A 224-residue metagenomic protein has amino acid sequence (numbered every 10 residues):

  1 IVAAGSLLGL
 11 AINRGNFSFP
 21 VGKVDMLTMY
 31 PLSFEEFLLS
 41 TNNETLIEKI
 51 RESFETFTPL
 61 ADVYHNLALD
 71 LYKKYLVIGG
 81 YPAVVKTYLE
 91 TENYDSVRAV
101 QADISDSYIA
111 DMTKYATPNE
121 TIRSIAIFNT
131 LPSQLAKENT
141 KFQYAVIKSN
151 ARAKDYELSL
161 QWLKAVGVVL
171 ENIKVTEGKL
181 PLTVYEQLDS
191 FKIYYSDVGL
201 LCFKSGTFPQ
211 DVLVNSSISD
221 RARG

Functional and structural regions predicted by a protein language model:
I1-A3: Conserved Walker B catalytic segment
G5-S6, A11-A136: Interdomain motor-coupling "hinge/lid" segment immediately C-terminal to the ATP-binding subdomain of NTP-driven enzymes
K86-G224: Accessory nucleic acid-recognition modules appended to NTPase machines
